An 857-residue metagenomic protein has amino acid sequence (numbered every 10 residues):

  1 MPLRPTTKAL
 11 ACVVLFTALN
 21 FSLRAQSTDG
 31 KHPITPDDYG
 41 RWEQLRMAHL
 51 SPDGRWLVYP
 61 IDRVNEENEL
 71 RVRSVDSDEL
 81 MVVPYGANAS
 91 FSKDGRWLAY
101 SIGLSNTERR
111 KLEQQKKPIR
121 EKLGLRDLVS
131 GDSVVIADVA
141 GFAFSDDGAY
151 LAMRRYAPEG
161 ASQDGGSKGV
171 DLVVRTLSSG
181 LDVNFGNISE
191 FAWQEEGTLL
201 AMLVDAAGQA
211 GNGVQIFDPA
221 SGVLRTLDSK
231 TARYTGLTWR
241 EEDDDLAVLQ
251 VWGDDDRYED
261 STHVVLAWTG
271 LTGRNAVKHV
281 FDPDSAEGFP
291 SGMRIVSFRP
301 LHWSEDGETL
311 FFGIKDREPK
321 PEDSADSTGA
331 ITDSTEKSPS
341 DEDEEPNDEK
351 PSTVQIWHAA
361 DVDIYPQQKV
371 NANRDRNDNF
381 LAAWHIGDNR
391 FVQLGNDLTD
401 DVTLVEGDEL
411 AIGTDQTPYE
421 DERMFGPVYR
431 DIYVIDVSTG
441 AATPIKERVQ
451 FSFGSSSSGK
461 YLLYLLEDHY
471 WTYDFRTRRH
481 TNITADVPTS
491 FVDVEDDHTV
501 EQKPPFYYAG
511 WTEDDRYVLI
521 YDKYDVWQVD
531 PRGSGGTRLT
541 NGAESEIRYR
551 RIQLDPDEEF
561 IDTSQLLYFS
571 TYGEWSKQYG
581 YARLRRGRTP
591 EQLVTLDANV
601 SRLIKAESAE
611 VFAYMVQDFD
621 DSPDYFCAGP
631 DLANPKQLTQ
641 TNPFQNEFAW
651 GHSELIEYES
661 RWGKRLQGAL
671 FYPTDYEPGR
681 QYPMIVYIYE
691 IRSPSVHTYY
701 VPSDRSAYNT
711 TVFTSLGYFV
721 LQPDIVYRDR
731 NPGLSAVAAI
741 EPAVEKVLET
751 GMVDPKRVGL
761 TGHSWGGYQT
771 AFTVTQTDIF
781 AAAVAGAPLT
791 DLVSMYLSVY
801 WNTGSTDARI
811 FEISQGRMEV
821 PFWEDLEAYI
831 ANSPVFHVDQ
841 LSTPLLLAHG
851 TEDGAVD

Functional and structural regions predicted by a protein language model:
M1-A11: Bacterial N-terminal signal peptides that target proteins for export
A11-N20: Bacterial N-terminal signal peptides
A25-P623, C627-A628, F648-W650: Beta-propeller folds
L381, Y625, Y658, G668 (+4 more regions): Conserved hydrophobic/aromatic pocket- or pore-lining residues that grip, position, or stack substrates in active sites
Q416, Y572, Q617, Y687-I691 (+2 more regions): Glycine-rich His-Gly loop
Q637-R680: N-terminal cap/lid segment of alpha/beta-hydrolase-fold proteins
Y672, R680-I691: Short beta-strand element of the alpha/beta-hydrolase
Y687, H697-D857: Active-site-proximal cap/loop segments of hydrolase catalytic domains
